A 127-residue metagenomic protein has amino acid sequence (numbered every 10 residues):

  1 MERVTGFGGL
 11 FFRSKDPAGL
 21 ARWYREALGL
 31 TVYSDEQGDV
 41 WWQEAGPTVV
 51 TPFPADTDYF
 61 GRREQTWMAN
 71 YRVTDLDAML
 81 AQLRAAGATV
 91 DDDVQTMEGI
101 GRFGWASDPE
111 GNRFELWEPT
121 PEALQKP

Functional and structural regions predicted by a protein language model:
M1-G9, L80-P127: Vicinal oxygen chelate
M1-T5, F11-V50: Core segments of cupin and vicinal oxygen chelate
E2-V4, F60-R63: Short, flexible turn/loop "capping" segments at secondary-structure junctions
F11, N70-R72, I100: Residues within well-ordered beta-strands of beta-sheet-rich folds
D39, W67, I100-G104: Short beta-strand micro-motifs in enzyme catalytic cores
P47-P52, D58-R62: Aromatic- and Gly/Pro-rich amphipathic surface segment
T57-G61, E122-Q125: A short local loop/turn or secondary-structure capping micro-motif enriched for an aromatic residue
R62-A88: Mid-chain, well-packed structural core segment of small domains
